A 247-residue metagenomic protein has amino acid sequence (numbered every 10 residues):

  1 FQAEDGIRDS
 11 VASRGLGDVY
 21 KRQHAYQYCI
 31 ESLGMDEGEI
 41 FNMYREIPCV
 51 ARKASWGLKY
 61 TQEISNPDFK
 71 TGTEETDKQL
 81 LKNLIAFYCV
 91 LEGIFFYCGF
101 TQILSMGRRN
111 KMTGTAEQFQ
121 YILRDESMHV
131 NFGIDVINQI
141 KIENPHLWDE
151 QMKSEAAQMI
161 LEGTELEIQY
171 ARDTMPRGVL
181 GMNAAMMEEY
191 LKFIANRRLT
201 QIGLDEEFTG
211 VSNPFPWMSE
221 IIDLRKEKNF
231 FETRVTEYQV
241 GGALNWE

Functional and structural regions predicted by a protein language model:
F1-Y20: Single conserved hydrophobic/aromatic residue that forms the stacking wall/gate of nucleotide- or nucleobase-binding
R8, Y44-V90, G107-T113, E162 (+1 more regions): Acidic/His metal-coordination segments adjacent to aromatic residues that form catalytic metal sites in metalloenzymes
D18-H24, L81-M106, M128-F132: Alpha-helical bundle segments that constitute or directly flank the non-heme di-iron/ferroxidase center
D18-R52: Carboxylate/His-rich catalytic cores and anion/metal-binding grooves
Q23-E31, M128-Q139, Q169-D173, E207: Charged/polar, low-hydrophobicity segments characteristic of intrinsically disordered regions and flexible loops
C29-I40, T71-N83, T101-Y121, V136-K153 (+1 more regions): Inter-helical turn/loop segments and adjacent helix faces that build the functional surface of alpha-helical bundle
Y121-E126, E155, M159: Transmembrane helix-bundle signature of multi-pass membrane transporters/permeases
P145-E247: Extended, helix-rich structural scaffolds rather than catalytic motifs
